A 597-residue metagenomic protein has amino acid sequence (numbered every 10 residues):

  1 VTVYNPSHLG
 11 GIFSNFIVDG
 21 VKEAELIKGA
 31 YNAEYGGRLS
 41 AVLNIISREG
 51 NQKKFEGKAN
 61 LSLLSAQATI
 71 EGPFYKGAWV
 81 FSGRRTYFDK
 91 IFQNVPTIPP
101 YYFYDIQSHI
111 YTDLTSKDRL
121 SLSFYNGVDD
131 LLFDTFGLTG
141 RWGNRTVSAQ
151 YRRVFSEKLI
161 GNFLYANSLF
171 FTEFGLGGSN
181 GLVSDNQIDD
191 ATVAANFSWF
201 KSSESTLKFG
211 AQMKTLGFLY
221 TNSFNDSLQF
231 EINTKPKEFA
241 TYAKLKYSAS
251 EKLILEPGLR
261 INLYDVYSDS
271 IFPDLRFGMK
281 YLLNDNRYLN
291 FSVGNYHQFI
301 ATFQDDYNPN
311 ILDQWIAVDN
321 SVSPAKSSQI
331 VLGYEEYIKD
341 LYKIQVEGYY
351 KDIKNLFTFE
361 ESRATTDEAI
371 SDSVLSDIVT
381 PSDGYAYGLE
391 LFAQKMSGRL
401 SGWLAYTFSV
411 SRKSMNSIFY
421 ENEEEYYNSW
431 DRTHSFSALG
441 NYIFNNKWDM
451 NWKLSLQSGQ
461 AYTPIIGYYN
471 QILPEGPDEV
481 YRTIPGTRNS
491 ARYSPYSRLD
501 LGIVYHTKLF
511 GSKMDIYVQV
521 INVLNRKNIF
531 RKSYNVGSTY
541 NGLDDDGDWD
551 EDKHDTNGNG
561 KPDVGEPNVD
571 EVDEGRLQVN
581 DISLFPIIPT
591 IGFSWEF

Functional and structural regions predicted by a protein language model:
V1-D19, I27-V42, N51-F55: Flexible, glycine/serine/threonine-rich loop segments and coil->beta-strand junctions that form periplasmic-facing
R38, N51-K53, P73-N144, T172-E173: Periplasmic-side early beta-strands and strand-to-turn transitions of outer-membrane beta-barrels
K117-D190, Q229: Flexible loop and strand-edge segments within Gram-negative outer membrane beta-barrel domains
S123, S202-T206, T234-K354, A405 (+2 more regions): Structural signature of Gram-negative outer-membrane beta-barrels, strongest in the C-terminal barrel of TonB-dependent
F171, F218-N222, Y267, D285-I330 (+3 more regions): Surface-exposed extracellular loop regions of Gram-negative outer-membrane beta-barrel proteins, predominantly
D190-A194, I232-Y242, D319, S323 (+3 more regions): Outer membrane beta-barrel strand-and-loop segments of large Gram-negative receptors, especially TonB-dependent
S250, Y350-D352, D377-P464: Gram-negative outer-membrane beta-barrel transporters
K354, K447, L456-E479, Y493-D500 (+1 more regions): C-terminal beta-signal and adjacent terminal beta-strands/loops of Gram-negative outer-membrane beta-barrel proteins
